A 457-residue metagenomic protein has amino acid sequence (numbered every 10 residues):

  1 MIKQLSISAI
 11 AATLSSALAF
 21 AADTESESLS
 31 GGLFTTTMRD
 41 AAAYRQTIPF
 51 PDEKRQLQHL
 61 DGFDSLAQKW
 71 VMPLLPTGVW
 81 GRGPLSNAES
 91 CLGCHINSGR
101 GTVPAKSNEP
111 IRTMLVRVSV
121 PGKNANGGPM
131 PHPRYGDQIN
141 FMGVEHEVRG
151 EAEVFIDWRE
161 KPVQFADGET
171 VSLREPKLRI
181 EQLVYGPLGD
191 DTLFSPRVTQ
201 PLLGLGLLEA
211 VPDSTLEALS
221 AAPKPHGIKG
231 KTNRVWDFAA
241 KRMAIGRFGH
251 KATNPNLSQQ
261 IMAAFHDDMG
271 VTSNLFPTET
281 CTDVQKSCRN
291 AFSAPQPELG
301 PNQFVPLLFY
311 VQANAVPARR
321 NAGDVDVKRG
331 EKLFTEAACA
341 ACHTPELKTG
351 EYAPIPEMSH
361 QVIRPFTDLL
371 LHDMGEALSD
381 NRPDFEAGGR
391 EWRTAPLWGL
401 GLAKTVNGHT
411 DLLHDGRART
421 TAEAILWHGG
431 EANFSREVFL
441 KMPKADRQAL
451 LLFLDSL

Functional and structural regions predicted by a protein language model:
M1-A9: Bacterial N-terminal signal peptides that target proteins for export
I2, A17-F20: Short intrinsically disordered, low-complexity coil segments enriched in acidic
S8-A17: Bacterial N-terminal signal peptides
F20-L457: Periplasmic c-type cytochrome electron-transfer domains
